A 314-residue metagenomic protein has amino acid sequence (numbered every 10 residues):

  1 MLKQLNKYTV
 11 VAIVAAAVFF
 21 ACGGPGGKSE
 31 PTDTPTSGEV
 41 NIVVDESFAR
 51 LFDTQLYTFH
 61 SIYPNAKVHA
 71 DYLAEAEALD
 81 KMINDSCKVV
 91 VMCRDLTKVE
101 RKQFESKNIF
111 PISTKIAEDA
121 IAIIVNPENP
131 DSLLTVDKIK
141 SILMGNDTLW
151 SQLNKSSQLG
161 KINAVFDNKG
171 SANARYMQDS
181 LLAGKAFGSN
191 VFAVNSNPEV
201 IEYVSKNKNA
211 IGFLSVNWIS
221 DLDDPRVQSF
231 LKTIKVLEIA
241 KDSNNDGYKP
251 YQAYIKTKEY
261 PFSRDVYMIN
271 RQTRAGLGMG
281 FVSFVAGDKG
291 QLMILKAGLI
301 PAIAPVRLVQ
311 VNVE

Functional and structural regions predicted by a protein language model:
L2-N6, G23-P64, D71-A76, D80 (+2 more regions): Exported/periplasmic ABC-transporter solute-binding proteins
N6-I13: Sec-dependent signal peptide recognition, specifically the positively charged N-region followed immediately by
I13-A15, I234: N-terminal functional modules and adjacent low-complexity/disordered segments of proteins
V18-A21: C-terminal motif of bacterial Sec signal peptides marking the signal peptidase cleavage site
A76-K107, L222: Pocket-flanking alpha-helical
D95-V99, N108-P111, E128-T135: Peptidyl-prolyl cis-trans isomerase
R101-E105, I112, T257: Extracytoplasmic loops/domains of multi-pass membrane proteins
S113-I121: Solvent-exposed, amphipathic alpha-helical "stalk/arm" or coiled-coil-like segments used as scaffolds
